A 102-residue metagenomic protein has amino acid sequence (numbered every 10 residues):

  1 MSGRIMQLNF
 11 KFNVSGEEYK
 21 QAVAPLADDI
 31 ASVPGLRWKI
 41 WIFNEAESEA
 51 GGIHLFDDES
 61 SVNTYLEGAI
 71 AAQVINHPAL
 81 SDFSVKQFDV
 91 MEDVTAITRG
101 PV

Functional and structural regions predicted by a protein language model:
M1-A50, E59-G68, P78-V102: Short S/T/G/P-rich N-terminal loop/turn motif that feeds into the first structured element of a domain
